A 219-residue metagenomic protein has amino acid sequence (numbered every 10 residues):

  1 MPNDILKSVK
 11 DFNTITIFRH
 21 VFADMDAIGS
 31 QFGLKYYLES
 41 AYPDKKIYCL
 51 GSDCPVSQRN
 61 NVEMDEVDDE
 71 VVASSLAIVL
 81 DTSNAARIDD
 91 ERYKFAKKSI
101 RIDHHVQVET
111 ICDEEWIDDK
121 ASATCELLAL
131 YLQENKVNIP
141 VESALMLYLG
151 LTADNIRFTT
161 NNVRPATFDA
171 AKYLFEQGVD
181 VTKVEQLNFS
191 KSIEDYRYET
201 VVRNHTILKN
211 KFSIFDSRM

Functional and structural regions predicted by a protein language model:
M1-D4, L80-D81, L132-E134: Short, motif-level signal for alpha-helix interfacial/capping segments enriched in acidic residues and aromatics/proline
M1-N3, A86-I88, R92-S99, D119-L128: An acidic intrinsically disordered interaction segment
P2-N60, D69-S74, A153-M219: Hydrophobic helix-and-loop "lid/oligomerization" segment in the mid-to-C-terminal part of catalytic domains
L34-K35, K94-K97, I117-D118, D169: Glycine-rich, phosphate-binding/catalytic loops in enzymes
N60-E114: Active-site cofactor/cluster-binding pocket
E70-V72, R92-K94, E109, I139-V141 (+2 more regions): Solvent-exposed alpha-helices and their adjacent loops that cap or buttress functional pockets in soluble metabolic
H104-A170: Short alpha-helices
